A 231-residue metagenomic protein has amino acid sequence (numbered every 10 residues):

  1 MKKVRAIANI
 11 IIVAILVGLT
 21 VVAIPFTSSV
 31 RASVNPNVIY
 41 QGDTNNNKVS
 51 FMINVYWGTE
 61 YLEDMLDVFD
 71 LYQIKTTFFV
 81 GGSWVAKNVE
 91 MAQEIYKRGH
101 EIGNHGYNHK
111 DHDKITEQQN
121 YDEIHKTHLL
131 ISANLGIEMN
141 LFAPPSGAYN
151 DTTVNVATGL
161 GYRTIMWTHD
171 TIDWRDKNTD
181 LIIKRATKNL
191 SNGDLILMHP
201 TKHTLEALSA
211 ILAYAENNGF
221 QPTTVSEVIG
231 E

Functional and structural regions predicted by a protein language model:
M1-M52, D67-T76, S191-E231: Terminal accessory/targeting
N9-I15, P36-Y40, D64-M65, G103 (+3 more regions): A broad, low-specificity signal for short, low-complexity segments enriched in glycine/proline and polar/charged
S29-D111, I115, Q119, E123 (+4 more regions): Active-site beta->alpha N-cap acidic-glycine motif
K110-E231: Catalytic domains of cell-wall/extracellular-matrix polysaccharide-remodeling enzymes, centered on de-N-acetylation
